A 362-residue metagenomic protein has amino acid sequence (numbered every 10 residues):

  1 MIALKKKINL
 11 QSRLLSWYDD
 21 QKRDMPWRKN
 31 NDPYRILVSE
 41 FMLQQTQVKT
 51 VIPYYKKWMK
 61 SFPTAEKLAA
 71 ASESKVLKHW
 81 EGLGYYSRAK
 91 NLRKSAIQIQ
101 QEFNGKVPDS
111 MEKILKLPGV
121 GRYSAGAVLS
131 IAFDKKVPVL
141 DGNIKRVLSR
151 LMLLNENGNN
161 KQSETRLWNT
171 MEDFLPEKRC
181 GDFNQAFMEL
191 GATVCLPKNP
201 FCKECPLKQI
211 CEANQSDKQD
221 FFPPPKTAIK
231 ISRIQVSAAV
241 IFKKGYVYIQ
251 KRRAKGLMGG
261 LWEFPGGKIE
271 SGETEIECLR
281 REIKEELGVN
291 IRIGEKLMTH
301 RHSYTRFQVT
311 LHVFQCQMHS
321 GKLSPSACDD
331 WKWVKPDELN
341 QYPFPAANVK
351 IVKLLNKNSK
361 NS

Functional and structural regions predicted by a protein language model:
I2-R13, W17-F201, L207-S216, N290: Catalytic cores of DNA base-excision repair glycosylases
Y86, E263, Q308, K332-W333: Short aromatic/basic micro-patch
Q209, Q235-S237, G245, V309-H312 (+1 more regions): Change "...and in nucleic-acid phosphodiester-cleaving endonucleases..." to "...and in nucleic-acid processing enzymes
Q219-E263, R292-E295: N-terminal strand-loop-strand
I229-S232, K255, T299-L311: Acidic pyrophosphate-coordinating catalytic loop
F264-M298: The catalytic Nudix box helix
Q315-N358: NUDIX/MutT-family hydrolases
